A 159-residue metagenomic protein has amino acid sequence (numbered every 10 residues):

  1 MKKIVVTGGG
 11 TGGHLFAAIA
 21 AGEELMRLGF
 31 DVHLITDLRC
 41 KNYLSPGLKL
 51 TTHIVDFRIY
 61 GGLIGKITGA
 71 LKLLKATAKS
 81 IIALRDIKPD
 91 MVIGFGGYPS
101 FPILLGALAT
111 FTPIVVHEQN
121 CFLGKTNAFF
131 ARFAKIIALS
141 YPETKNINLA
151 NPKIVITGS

Functional and structural regions predicted by a protein language model:
K3, D31, R39, L108-S159: Active-site-proximal region of nucleotide-activated glycan assembly enzymes, centered on histidine/acidic-rich loops
K3-G9, M26-K72, T157: Conserved nucleotide-sugar phosphate-binding/catalytic loop shared by glycosyltransferases and other
V6-I19: A short, glycine/small-residue-rich beta-strand->loop->alpha-helix junction that serves as a flexible
G13, G96, I137: Residue-level signature of catalytic and energy-coupling elements of molecular machines, predominantly ATP/GTP-dependent
H14, L73-A76, S100: Conserved donor sugar-nucleotide recognition element shared by glycan-biosynthetic enzymes
R39-Y43, P89-T110: An aromatic- and histidine-rich active-site surface loop
G62-M91, A109: An amphipathic, basic-hydrophobic alpha-helix
S80, L84, Y98, Q119: Glycine/small-residue-rich loop that forms an oxyanion/phosphate-binding "nest" at active or ligand-binding sites
